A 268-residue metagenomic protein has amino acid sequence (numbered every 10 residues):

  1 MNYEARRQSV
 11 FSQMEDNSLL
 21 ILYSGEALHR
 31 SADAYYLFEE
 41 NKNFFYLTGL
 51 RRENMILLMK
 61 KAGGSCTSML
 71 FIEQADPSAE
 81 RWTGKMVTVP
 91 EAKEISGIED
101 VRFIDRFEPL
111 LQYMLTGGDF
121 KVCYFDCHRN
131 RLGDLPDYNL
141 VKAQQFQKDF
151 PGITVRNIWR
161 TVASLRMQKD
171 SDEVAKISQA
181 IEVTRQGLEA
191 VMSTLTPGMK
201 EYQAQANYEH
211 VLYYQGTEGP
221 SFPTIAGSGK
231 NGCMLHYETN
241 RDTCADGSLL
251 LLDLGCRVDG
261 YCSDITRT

Functional and structural regions predicted by a protein language model:
M1-Q186: A composition/biophysics-driven feature that prefers long, compositionally simple stretches
M14, V191-M192, E209, Y213-Y214: Gly/Pro-rich turn-and-neighbor structural signature
A32-F38, Q144, I158-S164, Q168 (+1 more regions): Short catalytic-site patches enriched in acidic/histidine residues that coordinate or position cofactors/metals
G63, V191, Y261-C262: Short amphipathic alpha-helical leader/targeting segments
E189-M199: C-terminal helix-coil-helix/basic helical segment that borders enzyme active sites and/or dimer interfaces and provides
